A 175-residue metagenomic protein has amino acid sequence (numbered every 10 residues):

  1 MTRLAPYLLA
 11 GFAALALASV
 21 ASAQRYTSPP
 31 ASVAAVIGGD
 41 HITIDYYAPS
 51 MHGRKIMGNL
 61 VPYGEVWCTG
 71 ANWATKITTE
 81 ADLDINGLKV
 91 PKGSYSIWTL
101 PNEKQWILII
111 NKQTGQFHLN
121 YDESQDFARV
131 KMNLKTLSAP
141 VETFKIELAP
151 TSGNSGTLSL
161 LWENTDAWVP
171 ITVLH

Functional and structural regions predicted by a protein language model:
M1-G11: Bacterial N-terminal signal peptides that target proteins for export
T2-L4, S22-P91, S96-H175: Targeting-peptide/extracellular-domain and disordered-appendage signature
